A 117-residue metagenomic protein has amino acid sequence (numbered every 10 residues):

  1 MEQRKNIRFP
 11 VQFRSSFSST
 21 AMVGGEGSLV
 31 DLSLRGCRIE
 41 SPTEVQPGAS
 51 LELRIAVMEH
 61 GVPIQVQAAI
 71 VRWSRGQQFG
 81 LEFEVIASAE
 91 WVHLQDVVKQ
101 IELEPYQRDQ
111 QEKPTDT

Functional and structural regions predicted by a protein language model:
M1-L32, K99-T117: N-terminal helix initiation/capping motif
V11-R54, R75-G80: Short strand-loop-strand
E26-L29, Q65-V71: Short beta-strand-centered aromatic/proline hotspots
T43-P47, L81-E102: Short solvent-exposed strand/turn elements
V57-G61: Short, charged beta-turn/beta-strand-edge "cap" motif at the junction between a beta-strand and an adjacent loop
V62-Q65, F83: Beta-sandwich strand segments
